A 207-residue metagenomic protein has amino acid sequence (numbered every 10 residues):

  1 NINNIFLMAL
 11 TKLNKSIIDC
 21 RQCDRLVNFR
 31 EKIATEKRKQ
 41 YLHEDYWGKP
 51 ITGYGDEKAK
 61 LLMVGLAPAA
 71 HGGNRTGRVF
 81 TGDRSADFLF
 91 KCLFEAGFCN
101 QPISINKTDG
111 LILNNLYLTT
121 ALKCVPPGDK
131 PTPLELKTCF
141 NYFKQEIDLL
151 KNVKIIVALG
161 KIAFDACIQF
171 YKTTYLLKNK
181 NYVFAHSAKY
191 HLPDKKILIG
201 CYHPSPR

Functional and structural regions predicted by a protein language model:
N1-L7: N-terminal amphipathic/basic-hydrophobic helices that include classical n-h-c signal peptides and signal-anchor
A9-R207: A polyanion-binding, active-site-adjacent surface
